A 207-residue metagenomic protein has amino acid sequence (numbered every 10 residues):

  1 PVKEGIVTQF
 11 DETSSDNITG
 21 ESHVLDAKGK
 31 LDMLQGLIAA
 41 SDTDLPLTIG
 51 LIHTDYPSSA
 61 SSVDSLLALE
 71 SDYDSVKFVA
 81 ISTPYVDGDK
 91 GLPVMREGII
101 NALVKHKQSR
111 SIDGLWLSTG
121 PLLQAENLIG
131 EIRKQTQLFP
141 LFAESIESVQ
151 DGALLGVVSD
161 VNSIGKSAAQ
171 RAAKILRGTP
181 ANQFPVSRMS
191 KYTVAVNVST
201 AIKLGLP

Functional and structural regions predicted by a protein language model:
P1, T48-H53, H106-Q124, F142-E144: Periplasmic-binding protein-like
P1-K3, I129-G152: Venus flytrap/periplasmic-binding-protein-like
V2-T13, T19-L45, S159-T179: Hydrophobic alpha-helical segments within soluble ligand-binding/sensing domains
I18, L69-M95: Short beta-strand elements in bilobed, periplasmic/extracellular small-molecule ligand-binding domains
T19-Y73, V186-A201: An alpha-beta-alpha
S59-S62, L123-L128, D151-A153: Extracytoplasmic/secreted cell-surface and envelope-processing proteins
P93-I112: Short, well-structured alpha-helical segments in soluble
E147-V196: Flexible loop/turn connectors
